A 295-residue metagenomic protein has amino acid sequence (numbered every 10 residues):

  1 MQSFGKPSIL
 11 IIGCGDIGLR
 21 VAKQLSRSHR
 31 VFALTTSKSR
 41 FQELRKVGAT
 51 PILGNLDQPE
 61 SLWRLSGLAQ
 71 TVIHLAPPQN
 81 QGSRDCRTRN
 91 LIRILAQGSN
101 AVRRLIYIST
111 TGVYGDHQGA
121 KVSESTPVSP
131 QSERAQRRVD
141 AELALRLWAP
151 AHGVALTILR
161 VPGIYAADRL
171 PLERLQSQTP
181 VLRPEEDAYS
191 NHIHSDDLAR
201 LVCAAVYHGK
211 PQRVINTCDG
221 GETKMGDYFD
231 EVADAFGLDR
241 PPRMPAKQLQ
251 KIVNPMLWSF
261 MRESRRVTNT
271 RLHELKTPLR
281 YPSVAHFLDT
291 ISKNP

Functional and structural regions predicted by a protein language model:
G18-L19: N-terminal Rossmann-fold NAD(P) dinucleotide-binding loop
G54-D57, S259-P295: C-terminal amphipathic/interface module of NAD(P)-dependent oxidoreductases and related NAD-binding regulators
L65-I106: NAD(P)-cofactor binding segment of oxidoreductase domains
I92-E133: Conserved Rossmann-fold NAD(P)-dependent oxidoreductase catalytic core, especially the SDR/UDP-sugar
Q118-I158: Catalytic helix-loop patch of NAD(P)-dependent Rossmann-fold dehydrogenases
V139, A151-H152, I164-Q176, A204-I215 (+1 more regions): Glycine/proline-rich active-site loop of Rossmann-fold NAD(P)-dependent oxidoreductases
P171-D197: A conserved pocket-lining segment of Rossmann-fold NAD(P)-dependent short-chain dehydrogenase/reductase
L201, A205-M256: Mid/C-terminal beta-alpha module of Rossmann-like enzyme folds, strongest in SDR-family dehydrogenases/epimerases
